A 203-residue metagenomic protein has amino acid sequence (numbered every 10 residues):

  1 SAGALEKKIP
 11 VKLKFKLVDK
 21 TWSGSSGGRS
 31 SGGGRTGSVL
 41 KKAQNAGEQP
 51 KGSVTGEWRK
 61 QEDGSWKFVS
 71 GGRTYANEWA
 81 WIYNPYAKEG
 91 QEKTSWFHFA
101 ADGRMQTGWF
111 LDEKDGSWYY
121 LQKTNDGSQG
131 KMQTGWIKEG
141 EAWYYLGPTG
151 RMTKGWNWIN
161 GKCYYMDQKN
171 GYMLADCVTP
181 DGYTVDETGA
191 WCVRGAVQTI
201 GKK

Functional and structural regions predicted by a protein language model:
S1-K203: Extracellular adhesion/carbohydrate-binding repeat motifs centered on closely spaced tryptophans
